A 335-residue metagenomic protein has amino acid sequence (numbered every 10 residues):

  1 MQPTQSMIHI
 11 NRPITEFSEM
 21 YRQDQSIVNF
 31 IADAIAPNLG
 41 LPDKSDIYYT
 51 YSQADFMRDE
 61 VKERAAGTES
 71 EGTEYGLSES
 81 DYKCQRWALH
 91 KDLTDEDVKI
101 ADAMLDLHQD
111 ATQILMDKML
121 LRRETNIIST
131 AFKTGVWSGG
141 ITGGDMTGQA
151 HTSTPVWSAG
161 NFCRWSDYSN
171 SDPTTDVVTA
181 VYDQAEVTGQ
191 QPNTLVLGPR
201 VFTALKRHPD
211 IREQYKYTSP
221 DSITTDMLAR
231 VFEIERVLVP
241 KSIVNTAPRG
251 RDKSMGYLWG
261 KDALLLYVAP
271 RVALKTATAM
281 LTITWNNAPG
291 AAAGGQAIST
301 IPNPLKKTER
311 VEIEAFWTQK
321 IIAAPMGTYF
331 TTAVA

Functional and structural regions predicted by a protein language model:
M1-A34, G294-A335: Protruding loop/beta-arch "assembly-hinge" segments enriched in small, turn-prone residues
Q2-D33, P37-P42, D46-Q53, S138-T174 (+1 more regions): Intrinsically disordered, low-complexity linear regions
Q23-L89: Assembly/oligomerization interface modules of large self-assembling protein complexes
L89, N193, E235, K307-E309: Structural beta-strand/beta-sheet cores of well-ordered domains, especially the beta-sheet scaffolds that support
D95-Q191, P199-Q214, T331-A335: Alpha-helical scaffold segments that mediate packing/assembly in large oligomeric complexes
M104-I114, K118-L120, R212-Q214, D226 (+4 more regions): A binding-site-centric feature that preferentially detects glycan-recognition modules on secreted/surface proteins
Q190-W285: Extended oligomerization regions of viral-like shell subunits
T282-T300: A conserved acidic, glycine/proline-rich C-terminal tail/linker
